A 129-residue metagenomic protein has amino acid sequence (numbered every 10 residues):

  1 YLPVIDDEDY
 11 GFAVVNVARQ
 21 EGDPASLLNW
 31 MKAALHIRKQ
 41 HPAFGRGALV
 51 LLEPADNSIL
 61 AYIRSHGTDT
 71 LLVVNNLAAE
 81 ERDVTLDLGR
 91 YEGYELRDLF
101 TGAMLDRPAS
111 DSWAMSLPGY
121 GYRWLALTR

Functional and structural regions predicted by a protein language model:
Y1-R129: Carbohydrate-interacting/catalytic domains
